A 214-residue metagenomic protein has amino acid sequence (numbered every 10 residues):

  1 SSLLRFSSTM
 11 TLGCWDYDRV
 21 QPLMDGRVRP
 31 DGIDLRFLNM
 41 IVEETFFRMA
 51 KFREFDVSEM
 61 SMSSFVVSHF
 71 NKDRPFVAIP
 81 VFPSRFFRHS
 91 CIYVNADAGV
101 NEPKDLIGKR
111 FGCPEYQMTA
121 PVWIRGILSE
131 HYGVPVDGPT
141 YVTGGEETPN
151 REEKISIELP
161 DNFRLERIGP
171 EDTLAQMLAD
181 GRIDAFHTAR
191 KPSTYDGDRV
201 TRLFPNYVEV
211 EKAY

Functional and structural regions predicted by a protein language model:
S1-S2: Intrinsic disorder
F6, M10-G13, P30-G32: Terminal, non-catalytic protein-protein interaction segments that mediate quaternary/complex assembly
T9, H89, D180: Extracellular structured ligand-interaction cores
M10-W15, G112, V142, F186: Short, well-ordered beta-strand segments
W15, M60-S61, T188-A189: Replace "coordinates the UDP/GDP/TDP-sugar" with "coordinates nucleotide-activated sugar donors
D18-N150: Short, glycine-/small- and polar/acidic-enriched structural segments that line small-molecule recognition paths
R151-Y214: Pocket-lining segment of extracytoplasmic ligand-binding domains
